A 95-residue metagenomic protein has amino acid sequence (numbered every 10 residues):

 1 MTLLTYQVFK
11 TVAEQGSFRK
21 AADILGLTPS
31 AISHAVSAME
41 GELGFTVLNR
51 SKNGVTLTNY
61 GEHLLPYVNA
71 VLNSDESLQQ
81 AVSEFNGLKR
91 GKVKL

Functional and structural regions predicted by a protein language model:
T2-V8, P29, G61, V68: The N-cap/first-turn positions of alpha helices within or immediately adjacent to helix-turn-helix DNA-binding domains
F9, A21-A22, M39, T58: Hydrophobic two-helix hairpin corresponding to the core of helix-turn-helix DNA-binding domains
V12-G26: Short helix-boundary/capping micro-motifs
S17-F18, V36, R50: Helix-turn-helix DNA-binding elements, focusing on the entry/boundary residues of the two helices that contact DNA
T28-A31, A35-A38: Residues within the DNA-recognition helix of helix-turn-helix
E40-L57: A short LG(V/I)-centered, amphipathic sequence patch enriched for acidic residue(s) preceding the LG motif
E42-L43, L64-N86: Alpha-helical linker/hinge and terminal dimerization helices associated with HTH transcriptional regulators
S83-L95: Interdomain hinge and pocket-entrance segments immediately C-terminal to HTH DNA-binding domains
